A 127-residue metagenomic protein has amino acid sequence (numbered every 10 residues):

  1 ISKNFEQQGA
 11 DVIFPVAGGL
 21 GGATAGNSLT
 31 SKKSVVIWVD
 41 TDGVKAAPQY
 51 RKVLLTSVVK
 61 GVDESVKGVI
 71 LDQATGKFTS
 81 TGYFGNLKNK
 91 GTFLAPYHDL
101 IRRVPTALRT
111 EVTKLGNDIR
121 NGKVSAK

Functional and structural regions predicted by a protein language model:
I1-K127: A residue-level marker of the well-folded mature domains of exported/periplasmic proteins
